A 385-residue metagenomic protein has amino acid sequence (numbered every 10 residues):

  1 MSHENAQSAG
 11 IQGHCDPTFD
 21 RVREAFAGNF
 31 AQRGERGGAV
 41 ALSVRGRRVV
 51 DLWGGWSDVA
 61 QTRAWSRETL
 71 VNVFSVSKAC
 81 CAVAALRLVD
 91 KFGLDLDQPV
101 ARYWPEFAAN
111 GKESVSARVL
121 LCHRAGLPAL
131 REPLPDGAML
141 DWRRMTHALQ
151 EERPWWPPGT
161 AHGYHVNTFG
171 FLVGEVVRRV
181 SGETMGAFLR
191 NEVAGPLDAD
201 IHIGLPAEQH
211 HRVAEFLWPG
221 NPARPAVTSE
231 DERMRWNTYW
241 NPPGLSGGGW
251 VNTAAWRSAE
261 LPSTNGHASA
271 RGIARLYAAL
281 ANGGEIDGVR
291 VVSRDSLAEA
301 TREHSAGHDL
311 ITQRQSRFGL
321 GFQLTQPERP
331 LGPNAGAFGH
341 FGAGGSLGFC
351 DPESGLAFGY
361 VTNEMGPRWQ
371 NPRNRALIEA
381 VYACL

Functional and structural regions predicted by a protein language model:
G10-V73, D95: Short, conserved catalytic-motif segment at the N-terminal edge
R23-A27, G46, T69-Q98, V173-R178 (+2 more regions): Active-site SXXK
S66-E68, E152-G159, F169-F171, T253-P262: Flexible glycine/proline-enriched surface loops and loop-helix/loop-strand junctions
R67, N72-V76, L88-E132, Q150-E151 (+2 more regions): Active-site helix/loop module of the DD-peptidase/beta-lactamase fold, centered on the serine-lysine SxxK catalytic
H123, F169-V176, E260, T264-I286 (+1 more regions): Active-site-proximal alpha-helical segments within enzyme catalytic domains
A214-A270, E299-E353: Active-site Gly/Thr loop motif
L261, N282, I286, T301-H308 (+1 more regions): Short, gly/Ser/Thr-rich active-site loops of penicillin-recognizing serine hydrolases
F341-L385: Structured C-terminal helix/loop/strand segments within mature extracytoplasmic catalytic/sensor domains
